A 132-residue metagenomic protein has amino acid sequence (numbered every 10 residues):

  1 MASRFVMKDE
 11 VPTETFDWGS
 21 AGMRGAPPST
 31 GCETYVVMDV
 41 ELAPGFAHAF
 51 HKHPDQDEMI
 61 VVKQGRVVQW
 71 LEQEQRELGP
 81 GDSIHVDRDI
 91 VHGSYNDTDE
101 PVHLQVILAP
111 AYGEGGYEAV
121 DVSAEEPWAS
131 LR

Functional and structural regions predicted by a protein language model:
M1-T34, A119-R132: A short, N-terminal "cap"/entry segment at the start of jelly-roll beta-barrel domains of the cupin/DSBH fold
M38-H53: Conserved short histidine dyad/triad with adjacent acidic residue
D39-V40, H85, E100-G116: A short hydrophobic beta-strand segment most commonly corresponding to one strand of the jelly-roll/cupin
F50, Q69-W70, V86, H92-T98: Short beta-strand His + acidic residue motifs that chelate non-heme Fe in jelly-roll/DSBH and cupin folds
D55-D57, V61-V67: Glycine- and acidic-residue-biased ligand/ion/polar-headgroup-sensing regions
Q73-R88: Short acidic-glycine-tyrosine-enriched beta hairpin
